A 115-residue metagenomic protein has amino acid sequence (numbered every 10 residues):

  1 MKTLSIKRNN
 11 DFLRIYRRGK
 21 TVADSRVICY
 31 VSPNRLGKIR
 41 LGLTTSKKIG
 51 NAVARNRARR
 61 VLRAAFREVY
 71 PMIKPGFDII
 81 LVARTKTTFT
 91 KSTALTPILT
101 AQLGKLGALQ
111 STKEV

Functional and structural regions predicted by a protein language model:
M1-V115: Positively charged, solvent-exposed patches that mediate nucleic-acid binding
